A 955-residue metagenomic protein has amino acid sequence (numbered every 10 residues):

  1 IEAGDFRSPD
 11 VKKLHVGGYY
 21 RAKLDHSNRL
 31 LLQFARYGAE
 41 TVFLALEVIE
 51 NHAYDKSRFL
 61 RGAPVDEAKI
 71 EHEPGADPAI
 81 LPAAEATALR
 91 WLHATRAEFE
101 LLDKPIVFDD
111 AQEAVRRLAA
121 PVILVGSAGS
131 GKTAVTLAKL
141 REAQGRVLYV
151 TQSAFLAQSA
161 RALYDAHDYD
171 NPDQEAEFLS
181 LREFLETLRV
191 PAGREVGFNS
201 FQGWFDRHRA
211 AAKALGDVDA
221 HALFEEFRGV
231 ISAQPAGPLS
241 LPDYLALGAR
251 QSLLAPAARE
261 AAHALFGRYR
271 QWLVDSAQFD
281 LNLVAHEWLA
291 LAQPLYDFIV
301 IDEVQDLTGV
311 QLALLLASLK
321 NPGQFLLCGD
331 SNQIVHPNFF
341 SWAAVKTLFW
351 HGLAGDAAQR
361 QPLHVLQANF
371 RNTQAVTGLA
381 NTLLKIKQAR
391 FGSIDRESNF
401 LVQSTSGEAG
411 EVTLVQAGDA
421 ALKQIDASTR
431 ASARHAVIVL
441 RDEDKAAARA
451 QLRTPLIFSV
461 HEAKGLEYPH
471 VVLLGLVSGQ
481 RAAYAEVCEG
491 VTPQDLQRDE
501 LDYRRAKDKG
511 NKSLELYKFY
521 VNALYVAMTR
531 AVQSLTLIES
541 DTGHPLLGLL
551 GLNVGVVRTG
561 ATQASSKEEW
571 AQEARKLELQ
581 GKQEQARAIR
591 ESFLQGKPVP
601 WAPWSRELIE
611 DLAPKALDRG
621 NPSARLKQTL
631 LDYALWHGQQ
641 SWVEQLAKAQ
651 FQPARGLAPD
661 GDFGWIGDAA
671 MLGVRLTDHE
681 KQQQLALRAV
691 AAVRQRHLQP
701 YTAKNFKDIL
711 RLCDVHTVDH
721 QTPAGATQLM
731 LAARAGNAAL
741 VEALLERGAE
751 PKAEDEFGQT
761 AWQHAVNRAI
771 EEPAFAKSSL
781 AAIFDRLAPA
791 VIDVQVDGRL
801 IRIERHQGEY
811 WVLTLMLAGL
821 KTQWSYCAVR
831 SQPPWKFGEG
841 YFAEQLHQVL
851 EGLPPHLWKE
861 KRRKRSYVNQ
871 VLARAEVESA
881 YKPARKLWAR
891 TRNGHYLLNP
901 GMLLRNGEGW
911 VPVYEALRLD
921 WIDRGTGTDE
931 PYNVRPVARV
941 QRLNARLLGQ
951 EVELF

Functional and structural regions predicted by a protein language model:
I1-R29, A35-D103, D110-A111, L379: Basic, Lys/Arg-enriched alpha-helical interface segments
I80-G193, V526-T529: P-loop NTPase Walker
L92-R117, P121-G129, T133-A134, E177 (+4 more regions): Conserved helicase NTPase motor core
L312-G407, L550: Conserved RecA-like helicase ATPase core segment that couples NTP binding/hydrolysis to strand translocation
A417-L466, H470-Q480: Conserved helicase/translocase motor-coupling segment
R481-Y484, V491-V556, E569-S592: C-terminal accessory regions
Q684-H697, T717-L731, E754-N767: Ankyrin-repeat boundary/"N-cap" motif
